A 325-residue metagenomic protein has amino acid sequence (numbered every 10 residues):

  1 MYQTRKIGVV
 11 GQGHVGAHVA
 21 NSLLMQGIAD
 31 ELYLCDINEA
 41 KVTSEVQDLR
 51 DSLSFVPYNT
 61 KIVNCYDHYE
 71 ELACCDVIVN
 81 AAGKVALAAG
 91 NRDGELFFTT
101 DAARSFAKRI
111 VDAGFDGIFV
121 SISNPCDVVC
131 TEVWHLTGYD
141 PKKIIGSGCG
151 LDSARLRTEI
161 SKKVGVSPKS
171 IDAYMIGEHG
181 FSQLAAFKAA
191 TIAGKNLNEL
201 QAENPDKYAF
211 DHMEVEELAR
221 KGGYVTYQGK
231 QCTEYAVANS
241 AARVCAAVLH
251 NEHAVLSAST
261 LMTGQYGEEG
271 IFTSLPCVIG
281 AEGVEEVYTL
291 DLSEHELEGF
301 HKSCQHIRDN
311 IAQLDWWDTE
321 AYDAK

Functional and structural regions predicted by a protein language model:
Q12-G13: Glycine-rich Rossmann-fold phosphate-binding loop(s) that bind the pyrophosphate of adenine dinucleotide cofactors
G16-A17: N-terminal Rossmann-fold NAD(P) dinucleotide-binding loop
L23: Aromatic pocket-lining residues of Rossmann-like dinucleotide-binding sites
I37-C75, A312-W316: Conserved N-terminal Rossmann-fold NAD(P) cofactor-binding segment
F55-I118: Rossmann-like NAD(P)-binding element
R92-R157: Rossmann-like NAD(P)(H) cofactor-binding subdomain of soluble oxidoreductases
T137-K143, D152-K325: C-terminal substrate-binding/catalytic lobe of Rossmann-fold NAD(P)-dependent dehydrogenases
